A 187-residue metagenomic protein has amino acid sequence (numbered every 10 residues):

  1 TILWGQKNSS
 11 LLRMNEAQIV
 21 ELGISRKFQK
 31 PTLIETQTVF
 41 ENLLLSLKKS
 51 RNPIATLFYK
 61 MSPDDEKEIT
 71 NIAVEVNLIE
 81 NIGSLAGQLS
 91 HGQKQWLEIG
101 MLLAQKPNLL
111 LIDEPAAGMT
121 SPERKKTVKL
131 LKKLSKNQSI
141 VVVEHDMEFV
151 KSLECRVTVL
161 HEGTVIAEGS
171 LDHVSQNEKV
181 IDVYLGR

Functional and structural regions predicted by a protein language model:
T1-L22, G87: ABC ATPase NBD Q-loop/coupling interface
L11-R13, I72-Q93: Conserved ABC nucleotide-binding domain
T56-N81, K129: Conserved ABC ATPase "signature" region
L110-E114: Catalytic Walker B motif of ABC-type/P-loop ATPase nucleotide-binding domains
V150-S152: A short, surface-exposed alpha-helical micro-motif characterized by mixed small hydrophobic and charged/polar residues
E168-G169: ABC ATPase "signature
